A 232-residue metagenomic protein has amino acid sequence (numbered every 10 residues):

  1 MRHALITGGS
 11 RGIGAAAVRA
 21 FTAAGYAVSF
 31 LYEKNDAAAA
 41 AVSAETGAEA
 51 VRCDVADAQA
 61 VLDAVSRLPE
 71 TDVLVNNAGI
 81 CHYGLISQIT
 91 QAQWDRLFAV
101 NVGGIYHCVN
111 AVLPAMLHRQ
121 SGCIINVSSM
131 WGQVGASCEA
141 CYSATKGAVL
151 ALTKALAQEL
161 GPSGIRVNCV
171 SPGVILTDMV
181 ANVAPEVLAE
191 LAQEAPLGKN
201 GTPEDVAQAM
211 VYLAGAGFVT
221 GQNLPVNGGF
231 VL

Functional and structural regions predicted by a protein language model:
S10-R11: Conserved glycine-rich cofactor-binding loop
A24-A39: Conserved glycine-rich Rossmann-like NAD(P)H-binding loop of the short-chain dehydrogenase/reductase
I80, S87-Y106, S121, I125 (+3 more regions): Catalytic Tyr-X3-Lys loop
L85-I86, Q93-F98, V180, V187 (+1 more regions): Substrate-binding pocket helix/loop in short-chain dehydrogenase/reductase
Y106, K199-V226, V231: C-terminal substrate-recognition "lid" of short-chain dehydrogenase/reductases
V109, T145, T153: Active-site helix of classical SDR
P114, Q158-P162: Alpha-helical segment proximal to the catalytic Tyr-Lys
S129: Residue(s) in the substrate-gating loop at a strand-loop-helix junction that position the organic substrate next
